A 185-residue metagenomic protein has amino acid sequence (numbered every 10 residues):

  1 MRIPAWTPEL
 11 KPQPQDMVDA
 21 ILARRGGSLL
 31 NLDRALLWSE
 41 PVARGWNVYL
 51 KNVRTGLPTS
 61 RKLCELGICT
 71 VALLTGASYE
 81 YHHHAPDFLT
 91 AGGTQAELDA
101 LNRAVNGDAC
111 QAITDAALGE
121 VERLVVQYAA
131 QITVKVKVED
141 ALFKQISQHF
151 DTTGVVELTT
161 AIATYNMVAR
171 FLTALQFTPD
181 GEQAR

Functional and structural regions predicted by a protein language model:
M1-R185: Hydrophobic alpha-helical segments
